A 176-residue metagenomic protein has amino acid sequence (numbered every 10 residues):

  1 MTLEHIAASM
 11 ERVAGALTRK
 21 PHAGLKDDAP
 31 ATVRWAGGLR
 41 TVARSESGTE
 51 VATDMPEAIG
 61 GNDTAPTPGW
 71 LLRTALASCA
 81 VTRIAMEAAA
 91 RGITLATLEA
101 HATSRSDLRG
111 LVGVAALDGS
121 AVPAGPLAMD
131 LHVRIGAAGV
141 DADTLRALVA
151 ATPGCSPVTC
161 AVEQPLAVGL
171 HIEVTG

Functional and structural regions predicted by a protein language model:
M1-T74, I84-G176: Extended beta-strand/beta-hairpin segments
